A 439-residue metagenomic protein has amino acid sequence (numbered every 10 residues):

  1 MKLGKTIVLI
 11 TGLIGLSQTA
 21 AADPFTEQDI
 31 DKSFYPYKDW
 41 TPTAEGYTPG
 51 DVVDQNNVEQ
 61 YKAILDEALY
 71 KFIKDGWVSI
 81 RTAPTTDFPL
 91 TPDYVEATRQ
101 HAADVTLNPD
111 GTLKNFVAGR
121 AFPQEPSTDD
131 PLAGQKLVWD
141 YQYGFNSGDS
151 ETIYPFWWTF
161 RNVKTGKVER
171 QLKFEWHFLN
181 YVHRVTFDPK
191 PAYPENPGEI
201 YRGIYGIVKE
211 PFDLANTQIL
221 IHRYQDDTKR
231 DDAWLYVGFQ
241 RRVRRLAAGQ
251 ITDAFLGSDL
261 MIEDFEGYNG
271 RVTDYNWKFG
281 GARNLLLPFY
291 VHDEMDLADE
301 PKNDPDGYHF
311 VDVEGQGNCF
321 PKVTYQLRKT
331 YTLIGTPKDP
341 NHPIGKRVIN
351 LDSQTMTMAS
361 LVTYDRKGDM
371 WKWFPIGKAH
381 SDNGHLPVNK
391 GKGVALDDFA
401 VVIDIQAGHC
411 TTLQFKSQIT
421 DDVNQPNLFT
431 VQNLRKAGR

Functional and structural regions predicted by a protein language model:
M1-V8: Bacterial N-terminal signal peptides that target proteins for export
V8-S17: Bacterial N-terminal signal peptides
D23-D231, V237: Solvent-exposed N-terminal domain segments of exported/luminal and surface proteins
K164, L172-P197, I204-E210, F265-I349 (+1 more regions): Extended beta-strand-rich segments in extracellular/periplasmic secretory proteins, especially within noncatalytic
E199-Y201, F212-L214, D226-K229, Q240-R242 (+4 more regions): Coil-to-beta-strand transition motifs
Q218-D293: Acidic, serine/threonine- and glycine-rich low-complexity intrinsically disordered segments that serve as flexible
T336-D421: C-terminal soluble interaction/assembly domains
Q418-R439: Long, C-terminal catalytic modules of enzymes
